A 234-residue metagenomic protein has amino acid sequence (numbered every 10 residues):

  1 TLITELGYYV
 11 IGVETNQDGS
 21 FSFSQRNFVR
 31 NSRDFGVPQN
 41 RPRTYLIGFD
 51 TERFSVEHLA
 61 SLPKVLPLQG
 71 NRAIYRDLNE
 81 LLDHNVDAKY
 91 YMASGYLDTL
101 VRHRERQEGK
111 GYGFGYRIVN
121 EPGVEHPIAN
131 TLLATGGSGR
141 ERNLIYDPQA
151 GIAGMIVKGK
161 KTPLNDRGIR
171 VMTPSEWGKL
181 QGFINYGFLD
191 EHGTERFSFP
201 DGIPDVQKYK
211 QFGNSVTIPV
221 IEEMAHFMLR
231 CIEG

Functional and structural regions predicted by a protein language model:
T1-G139, G154: Class I S-adenosyl-L-methionine
Y96-G234: C-terminal target-recognition/interaction regions appended to catalytic cores
